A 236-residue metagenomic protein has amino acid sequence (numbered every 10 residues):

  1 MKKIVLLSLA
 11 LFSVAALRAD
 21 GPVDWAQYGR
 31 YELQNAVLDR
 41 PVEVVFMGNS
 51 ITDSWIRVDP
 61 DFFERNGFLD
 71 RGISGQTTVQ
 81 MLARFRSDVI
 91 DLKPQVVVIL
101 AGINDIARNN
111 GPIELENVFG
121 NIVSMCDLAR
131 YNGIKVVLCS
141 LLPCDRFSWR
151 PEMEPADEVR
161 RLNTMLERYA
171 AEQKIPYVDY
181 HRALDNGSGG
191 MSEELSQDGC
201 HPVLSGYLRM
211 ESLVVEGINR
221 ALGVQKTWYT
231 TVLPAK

Functional and structural regions predicted by a protein language model:
I4-S13: Sec-dependent N-terminal signal peptides
R18-V96: Serine-esterase "nucleophile elbow" of acetyl-processing enzymes
R71-S74, A101-G102, I106, N110: Cell-envelope and extracellular/periplasmic
Q76-A83, P112-N121: Glycine-rich anion/phosphate-binding loops
V98-G102, I122-V123, R130, V137-C139: Conserved, well-ordered alpha-helix/loop/beta-strand core segments that scaffold catalytic motifs
E114-V123, A156-N163: Charged helix-capping and loop-helix junction motifs
Y131-G133, E172-Q173: Helix C-cap/helix->beta junction micro-motif
L142-K236: Catalytic His-Asp segment of secreted/periplasmic serine-dependent ester chemistry enzymes
